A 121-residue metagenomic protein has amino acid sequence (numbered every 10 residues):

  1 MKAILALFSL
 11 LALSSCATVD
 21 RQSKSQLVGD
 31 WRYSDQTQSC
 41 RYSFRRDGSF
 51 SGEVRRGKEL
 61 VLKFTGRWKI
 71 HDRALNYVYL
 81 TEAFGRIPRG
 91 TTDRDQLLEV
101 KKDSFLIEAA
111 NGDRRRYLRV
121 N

Functional and structural regions predicted by a protein language model:
M1-S14: Sec-dependent bacterial lipoprotein signal peptides
L10, C16-N121: Lipid interaction determinants
